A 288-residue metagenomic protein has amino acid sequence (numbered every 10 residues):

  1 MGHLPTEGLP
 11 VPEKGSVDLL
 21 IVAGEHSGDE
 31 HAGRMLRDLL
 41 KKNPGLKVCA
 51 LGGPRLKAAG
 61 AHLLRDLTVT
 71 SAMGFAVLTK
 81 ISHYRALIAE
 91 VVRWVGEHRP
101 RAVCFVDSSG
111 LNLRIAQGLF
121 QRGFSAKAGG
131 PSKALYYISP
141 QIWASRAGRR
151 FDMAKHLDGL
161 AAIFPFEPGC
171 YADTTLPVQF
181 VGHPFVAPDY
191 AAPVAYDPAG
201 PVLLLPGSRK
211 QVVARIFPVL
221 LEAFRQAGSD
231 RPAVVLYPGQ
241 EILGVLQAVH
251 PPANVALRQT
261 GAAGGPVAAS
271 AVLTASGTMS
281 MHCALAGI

Functional and structural regions predicted by a protein language model:
M1-K14, H183-A192: Short N-terminal or domain-adjacent regulatory/targeting segments
K14-S16, P131, A199: Phosphate-coordination loops involved in phosphoryl transfer and adenosine-cofactor binding
L19-V194, L203-F217, Q226-A227, P238-Q240: Active-site and donor-binding regions of nucleotide-sugar-utilizing enzymes
P54-R55, Q211-A269: Donor-nucleotide binding loops and adjacent catalytic segments primarily of GT-B fold Leloir glycosyltransferases
L176, R231, I288: Short glycine/serine/threonine/alanine-rich loop segments
V178, G244-V245, S276: Glycine-rich phosphate-binding loops of nucleotide-dependent enzymes
T260-I288: A donor-sugar binding/catalytic signature common to diverse glycosyltransferases and related nucleotide-sugar
